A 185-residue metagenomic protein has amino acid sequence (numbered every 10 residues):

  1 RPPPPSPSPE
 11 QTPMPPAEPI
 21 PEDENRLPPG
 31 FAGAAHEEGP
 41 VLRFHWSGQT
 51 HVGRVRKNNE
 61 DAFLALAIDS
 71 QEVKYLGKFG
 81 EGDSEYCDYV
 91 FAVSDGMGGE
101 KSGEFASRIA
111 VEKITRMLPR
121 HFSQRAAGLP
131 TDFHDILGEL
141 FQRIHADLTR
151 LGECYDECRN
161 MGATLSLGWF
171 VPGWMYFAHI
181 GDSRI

Functional and structural regions predicted by a protein language model:
R1-I185: PP2C/PPM-type serine/threonine phosphatase catalytic domain
